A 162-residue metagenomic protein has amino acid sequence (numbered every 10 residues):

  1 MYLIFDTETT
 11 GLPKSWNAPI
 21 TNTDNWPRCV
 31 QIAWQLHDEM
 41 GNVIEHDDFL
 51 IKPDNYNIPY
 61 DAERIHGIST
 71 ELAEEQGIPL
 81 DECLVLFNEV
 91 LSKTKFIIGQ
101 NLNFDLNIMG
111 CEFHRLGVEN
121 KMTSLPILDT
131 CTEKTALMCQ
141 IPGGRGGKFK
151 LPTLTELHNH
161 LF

Functional and structural regions predicted by a protein language model:
M1-L3: Extreme N-terminal starter segment of soluble prokaryotic enzymes
T7-S15, I20: Short acidic, Gly/Ser-rich segments with clustered Asp/Glu that frequently serve as metal-coordination loops in enzyme
S15, W26-T70, N88-F162: Metal-dependent phosphoesterase core characteristic of DEDDh/y 3'-5' exonuclease domains
I20-W26: Short consensus segments that form the blades of beta-propeller domains, in both extracellular/periplasmic
E75-V85: Glycine-rich, highly charged phosphate/nucleotide-binding loops
